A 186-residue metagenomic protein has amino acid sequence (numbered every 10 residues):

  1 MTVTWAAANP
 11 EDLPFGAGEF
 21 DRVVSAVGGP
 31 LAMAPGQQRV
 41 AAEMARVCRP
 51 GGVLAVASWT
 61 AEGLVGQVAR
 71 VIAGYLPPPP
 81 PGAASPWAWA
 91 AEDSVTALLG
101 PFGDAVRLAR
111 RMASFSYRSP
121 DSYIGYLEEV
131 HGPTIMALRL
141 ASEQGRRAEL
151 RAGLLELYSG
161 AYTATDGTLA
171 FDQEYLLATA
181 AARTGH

Functional and structural regions predicted by a protein language model:
M1-G16: Conserved SAM-binding strand-loop segment of SAM-dependent methyltransferases
T2-T4, E19-D21, V53: Structural signature of beta-strand start/N-cap positions in the alpha/beta core of ABC transporter nucleotide-binding
P10, A88-H186: Conserved Class I S-adenosyl-L-methionine
P10, D21-G36, T60: A short SAM/SAH-binding and catalytic strip from SAM-dependent methyltransferases
G16, M33-P35, V65-G66: Short glycine-/acidic-enriched loop or helix-start segments at secondary-structure transitions that form or flank
R22-V24, V71-G74, I124-L127: Short, hinge-like loop/turn segments at secondary-structure boundaries
Q38-R39, A45, R49-P120, T134 (+1 more regions): Conserved catalytic/acceptor-binding region of the Class I
